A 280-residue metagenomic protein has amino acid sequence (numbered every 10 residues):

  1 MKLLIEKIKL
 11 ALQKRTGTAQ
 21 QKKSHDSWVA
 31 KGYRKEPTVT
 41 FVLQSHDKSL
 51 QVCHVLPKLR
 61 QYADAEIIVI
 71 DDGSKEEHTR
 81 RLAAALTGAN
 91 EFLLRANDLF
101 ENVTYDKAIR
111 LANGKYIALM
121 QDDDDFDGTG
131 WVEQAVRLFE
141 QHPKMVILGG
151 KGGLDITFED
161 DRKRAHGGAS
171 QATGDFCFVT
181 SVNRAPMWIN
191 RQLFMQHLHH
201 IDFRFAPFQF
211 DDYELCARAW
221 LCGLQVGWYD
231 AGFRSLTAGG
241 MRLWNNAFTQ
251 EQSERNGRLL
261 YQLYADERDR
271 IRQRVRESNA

Functional and structural regions predicted by a protein language model:
K2-P57: N-proximal low-complexity "stem/linker" segments adjacent to membrane-targeting elements
P57-E66: Short, acidic, metal-binding catalytic loop of nucleotide-sugar glycosyltransferases
I70-R80: A conserved acidic beta->alpha catalytic loop
R95-A112: Glycine-rich, basic loop-to-helix element that forms the pyrophosphate-binding segment of sugar-nucleotide handling
N102, A169-R191: A recurrent flexible, glycine/aromatic-enriched loop bordering the glycosyltransferase active site that acts as
I117: Short aromatic/hydrophobic "clamp" motif used to bind/position activated sugar donors
T129-R162: Conserved donor NDP-sugar-binding/catalytic core segment of glycosyltransferases
M187, Q192-H197, R204-G232: A short, conserved alpha-helix in the catalytic core of glycosyltransferases
